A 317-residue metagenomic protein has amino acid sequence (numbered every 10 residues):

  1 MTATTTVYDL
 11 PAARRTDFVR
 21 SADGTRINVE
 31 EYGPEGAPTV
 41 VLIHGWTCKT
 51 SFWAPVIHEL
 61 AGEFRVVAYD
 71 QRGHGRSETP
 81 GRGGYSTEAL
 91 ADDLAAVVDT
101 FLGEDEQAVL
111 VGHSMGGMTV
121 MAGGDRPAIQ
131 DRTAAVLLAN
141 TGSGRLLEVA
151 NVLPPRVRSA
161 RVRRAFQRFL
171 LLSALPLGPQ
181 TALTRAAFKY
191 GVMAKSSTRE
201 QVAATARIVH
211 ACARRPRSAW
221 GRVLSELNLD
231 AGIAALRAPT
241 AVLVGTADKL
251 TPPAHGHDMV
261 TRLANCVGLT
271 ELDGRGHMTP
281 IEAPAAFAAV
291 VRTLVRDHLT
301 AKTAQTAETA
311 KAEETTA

Functional and structural regions predicted by a protein language model:
M1-L42, A61-R65, D99-E106, D131-A134 (+2 more regions): Alpha/beta-hydrolase fold catalytic core
T25, H74-M115, G124-D125, I129 (+1 more regions): Active-site loop/oxyanion-hole signature of alpha/beta-hydrolase fold enzymes
T25-G83, T87, V97-T100: Conserved HGGG/HGGXW glycine-rich cap/lid loop of the alpha/beta-hydrolase fold
D125-L172: Flexible "cap/lid" loop of the alpha/beta hydrolase fold
L171-A234: Conserved alpha/beta-hydrolase catalytic His-Asp/Glu region
L236, V242-V244, D248: Short beta-strand/loop motif that positions the catalytic acidic residue of the alpha/beta-hydrolase fold
A238, P252-V260: Short alpha-helix in the alpha/beta-hydrolase fold that links the catalytic acid
L250, L269-A288: Catalytic histidine-centered segment of alpha/beta-hydrolase-like enzymes
